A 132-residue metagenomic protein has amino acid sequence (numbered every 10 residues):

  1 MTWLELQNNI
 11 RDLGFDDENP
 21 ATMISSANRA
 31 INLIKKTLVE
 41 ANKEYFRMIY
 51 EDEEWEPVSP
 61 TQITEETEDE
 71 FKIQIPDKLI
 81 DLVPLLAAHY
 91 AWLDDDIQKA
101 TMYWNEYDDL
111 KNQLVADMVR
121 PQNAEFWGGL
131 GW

Functional and structural regions predicted by a protein language model:
M1-K72, Q113-W132: Conserved short "hinge" loops at termini or chain/domain junctions
K72-L82: Structural motif
D81-D94: Short, hydrophobic/amphipathic alpha-helical patches that form generic packing surfaces within helical domains
D95-T101: Charged, low-complexity interaction regions
Y103-E106: Short, surface-exposed beta-strand/strand-loop-strand elements in extracellular ectodomains
